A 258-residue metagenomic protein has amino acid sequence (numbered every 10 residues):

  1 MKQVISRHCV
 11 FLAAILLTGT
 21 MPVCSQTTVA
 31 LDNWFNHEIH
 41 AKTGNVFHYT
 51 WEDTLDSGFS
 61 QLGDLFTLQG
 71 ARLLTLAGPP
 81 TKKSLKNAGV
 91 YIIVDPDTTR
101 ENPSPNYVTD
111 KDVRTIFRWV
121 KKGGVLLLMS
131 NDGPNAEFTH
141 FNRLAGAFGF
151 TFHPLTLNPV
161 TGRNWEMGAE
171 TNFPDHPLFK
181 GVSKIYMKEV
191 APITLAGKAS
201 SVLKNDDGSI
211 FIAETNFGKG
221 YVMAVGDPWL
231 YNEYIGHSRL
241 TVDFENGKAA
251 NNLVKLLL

Functional and structural regions predicted by a protein language model:
M1-V10: Bacterial N-terminal signal peptides that target proteins for export
V4, P22-V23: Intrinsically disordered, low-complexity segments
C9-T20: Bacterial N-terminal signal peptides
S25-L258: Short, surface-exposed patches at the edges or C-terminal ends of soluble domains, predominantly
